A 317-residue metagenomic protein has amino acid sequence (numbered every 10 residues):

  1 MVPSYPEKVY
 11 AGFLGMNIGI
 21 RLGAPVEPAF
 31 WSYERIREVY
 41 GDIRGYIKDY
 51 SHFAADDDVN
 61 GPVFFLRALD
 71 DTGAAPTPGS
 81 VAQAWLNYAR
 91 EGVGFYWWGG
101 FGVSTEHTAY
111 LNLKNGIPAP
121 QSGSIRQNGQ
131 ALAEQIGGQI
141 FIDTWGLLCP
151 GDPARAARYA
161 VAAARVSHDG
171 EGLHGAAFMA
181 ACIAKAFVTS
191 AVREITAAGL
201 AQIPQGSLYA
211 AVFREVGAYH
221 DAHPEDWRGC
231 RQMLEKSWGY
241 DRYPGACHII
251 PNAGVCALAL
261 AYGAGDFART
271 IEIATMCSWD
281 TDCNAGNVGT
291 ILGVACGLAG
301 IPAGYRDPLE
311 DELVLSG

Functional and structural regions predicted by a protein language model:
M1-G317: Structured, active/binding-site neighborhoods that engage oxygen-rich ligands
